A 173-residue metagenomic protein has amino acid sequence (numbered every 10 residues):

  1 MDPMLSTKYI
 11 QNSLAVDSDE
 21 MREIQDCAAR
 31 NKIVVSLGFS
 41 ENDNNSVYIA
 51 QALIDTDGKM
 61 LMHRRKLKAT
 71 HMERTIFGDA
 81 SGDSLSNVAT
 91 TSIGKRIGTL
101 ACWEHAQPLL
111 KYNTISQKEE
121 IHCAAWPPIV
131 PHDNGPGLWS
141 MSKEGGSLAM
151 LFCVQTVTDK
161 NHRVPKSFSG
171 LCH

Functional and structural regions predicted by a protein language model:
M1-M4, H132-P136, S167: Short, flexible/disordered intra-domain loops and linkers
M1-Q11, A125-W126: Short, conserved active-site loops that position catalytic residues or coordinate cofactors/metal ions across diverse
S13-R22, D26, R30-I33, N42-E144: Active-site catalytic loop in hydrolytic enzyme cores
V35, A149-V154: Hydrophobic beta-strand scaffold residues
V35, W126, V157-K160: Conserved A3 ("GATE") glycine/threonine-rich loop of ANL adenylate-forming enzymes
G38-S40: Recurrent small/Gly-Pro-centered beta-turn motifs in extracellular repeat architectures
G145, C153-T156, K160: Loop/turn-rich, solvent-exposed surfaces of beta-rich toroidal or solenoidal domains
V157-H173: C-terminal beta-strand edge segments of enzyme domains
